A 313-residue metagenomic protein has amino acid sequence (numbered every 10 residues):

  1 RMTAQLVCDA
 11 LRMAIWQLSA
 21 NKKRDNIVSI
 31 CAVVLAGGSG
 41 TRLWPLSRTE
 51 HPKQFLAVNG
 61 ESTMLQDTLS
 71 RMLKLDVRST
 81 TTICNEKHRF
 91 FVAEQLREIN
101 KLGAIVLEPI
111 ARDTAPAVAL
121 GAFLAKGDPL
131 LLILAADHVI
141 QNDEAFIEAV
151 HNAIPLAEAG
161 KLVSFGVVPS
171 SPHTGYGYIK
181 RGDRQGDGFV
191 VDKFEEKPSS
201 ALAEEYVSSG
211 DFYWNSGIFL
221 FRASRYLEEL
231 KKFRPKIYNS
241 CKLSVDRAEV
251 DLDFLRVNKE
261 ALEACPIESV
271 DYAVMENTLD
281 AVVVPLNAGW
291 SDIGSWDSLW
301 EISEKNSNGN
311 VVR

Functional and structural regions predicted by a protein language model:
R1-S29: Charged DNA-binding/catalytic regions of mobile-element recombinases
V28-I30, V77-R78, K101-L102, G127-P129 (+5 more regions): Short coil/turn connectors at secondary-structure junctions
V28-V34, R42-P45, T49, A57-E144 (+1 more regions): Conserved N-terminal catalytic core of the sugar/cofactor nucleotidyltransferase
T82, V106-L107, L132-L134, S164-G166 (+3 more regions): General beta-strand structural signal in soluble alpha/beta enzymes
D143-L262: Conserved core of the sugar-phosphate nucleotidyltransferase
S224-R313: Left-handed beta-helix
